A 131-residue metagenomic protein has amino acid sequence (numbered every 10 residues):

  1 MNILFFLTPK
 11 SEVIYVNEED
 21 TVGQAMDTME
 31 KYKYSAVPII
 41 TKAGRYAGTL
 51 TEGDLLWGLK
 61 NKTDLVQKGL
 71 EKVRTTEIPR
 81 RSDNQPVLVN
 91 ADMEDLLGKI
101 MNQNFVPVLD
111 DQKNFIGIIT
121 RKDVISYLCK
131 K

Functional and structural regions predicted by a protein language model:
M1-A43: N-terminal leader/targeting helix
M1-E12, T51-Q103, F115, T120-K131: Tandem CBS (Bateman) regulatory domains
I14, A36, V66-Q67, P107: Secondary-structure transition/capping residues
V16, V87, D110: Thr-Gly-centered strand-to-loop micro-motif
D20, A91, Q112: A broadly conserved detector of short glycine/acidic/proline-rich loop/turn motifs that flank catalytic sites and bind
M29-Y32, V37-D54, I100, V108-D123: A glycine-centered beta-loop-beta connector
